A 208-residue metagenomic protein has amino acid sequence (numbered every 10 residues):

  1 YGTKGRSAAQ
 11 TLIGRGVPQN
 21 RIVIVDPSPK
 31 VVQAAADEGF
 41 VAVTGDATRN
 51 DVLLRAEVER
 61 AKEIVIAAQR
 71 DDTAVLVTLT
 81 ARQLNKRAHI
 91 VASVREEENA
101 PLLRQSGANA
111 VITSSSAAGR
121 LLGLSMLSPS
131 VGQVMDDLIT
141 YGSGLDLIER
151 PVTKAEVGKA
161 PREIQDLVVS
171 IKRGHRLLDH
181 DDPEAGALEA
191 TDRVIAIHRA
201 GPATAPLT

Functional and structural regions predicted by a protein language model:
Y1-T208: Cytosolic regulatory regions of ion transport systems
